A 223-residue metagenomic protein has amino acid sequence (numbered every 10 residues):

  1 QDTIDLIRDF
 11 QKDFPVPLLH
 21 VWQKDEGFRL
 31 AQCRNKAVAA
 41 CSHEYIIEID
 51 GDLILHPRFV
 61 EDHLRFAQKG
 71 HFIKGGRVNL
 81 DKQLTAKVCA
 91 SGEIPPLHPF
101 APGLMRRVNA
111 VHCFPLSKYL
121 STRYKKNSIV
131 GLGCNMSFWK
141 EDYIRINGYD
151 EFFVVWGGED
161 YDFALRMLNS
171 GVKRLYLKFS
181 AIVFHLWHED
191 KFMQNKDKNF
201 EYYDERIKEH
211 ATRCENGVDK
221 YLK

Functional and structural regions predicted by a protein language model:
Q1-G27: Acidic donor-binding segment of Leloir-type glycosyltransferases
K24-C41, R58: Glycine-rich, basic loop-to-helix element that forms the pyrophosphate-binding segment of sugar-nucleotide handling
S42-H43, G133-I146: Conserved nucleotide-sugar donor-binding and metal-coordinating catalytic region shared by glycosyltransferases
I46: Short aromatic/hydrophobic "clamp" motif used to bind/position activated sugar donors
D50-I54: The conserved acidic donor/metal-binding loop of glycosyltransferases
R58-F100: Conserved donor NDP-sugar-binding/catalytic core segment of glycosyltransferases
G103-S137: A recurrent flexible, glycine/aromatic-enriched loop bordering the glycosyltransferase active site that acts as
F152-K223: C-terminal catalytic/acceptor-binding lobe
